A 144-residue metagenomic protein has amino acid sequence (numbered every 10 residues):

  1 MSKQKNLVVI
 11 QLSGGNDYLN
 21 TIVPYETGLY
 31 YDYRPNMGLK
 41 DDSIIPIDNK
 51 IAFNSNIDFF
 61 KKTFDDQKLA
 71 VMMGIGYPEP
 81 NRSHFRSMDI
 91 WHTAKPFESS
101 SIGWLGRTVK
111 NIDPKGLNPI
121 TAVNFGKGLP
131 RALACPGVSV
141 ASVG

Functional and structural regions predicted by a protein language model:
M1-F59, F64-D66, A70: Intrinsic-disorder/low-complexity recognition with aromatic hotspots
L69-G144: A contiguous, mid-domain pocket- or channel-lining segment that forms the substrate-recognition surface
